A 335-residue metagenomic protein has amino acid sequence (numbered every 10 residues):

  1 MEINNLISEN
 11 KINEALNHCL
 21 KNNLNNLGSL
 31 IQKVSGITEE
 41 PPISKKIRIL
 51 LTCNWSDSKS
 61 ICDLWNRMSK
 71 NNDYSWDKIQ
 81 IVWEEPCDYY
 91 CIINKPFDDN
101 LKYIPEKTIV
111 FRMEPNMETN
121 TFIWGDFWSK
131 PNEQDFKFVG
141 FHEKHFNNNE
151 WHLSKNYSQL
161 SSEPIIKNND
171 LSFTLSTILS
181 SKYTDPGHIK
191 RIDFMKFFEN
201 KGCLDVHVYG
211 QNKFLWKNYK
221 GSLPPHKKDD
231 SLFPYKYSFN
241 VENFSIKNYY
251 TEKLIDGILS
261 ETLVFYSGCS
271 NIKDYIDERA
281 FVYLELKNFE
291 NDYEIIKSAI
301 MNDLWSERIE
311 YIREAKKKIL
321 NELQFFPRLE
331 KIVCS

Functional and structural regions predicted by a protein language model:
M1-I47, S335: Non-catalytic N-terminal targeting/anchoring module and adjacent flexible stem/linker that precedes the structured
L30-R112, N116, N120-S335: Pol beta-like nucleotidyltransferase catalytic core
